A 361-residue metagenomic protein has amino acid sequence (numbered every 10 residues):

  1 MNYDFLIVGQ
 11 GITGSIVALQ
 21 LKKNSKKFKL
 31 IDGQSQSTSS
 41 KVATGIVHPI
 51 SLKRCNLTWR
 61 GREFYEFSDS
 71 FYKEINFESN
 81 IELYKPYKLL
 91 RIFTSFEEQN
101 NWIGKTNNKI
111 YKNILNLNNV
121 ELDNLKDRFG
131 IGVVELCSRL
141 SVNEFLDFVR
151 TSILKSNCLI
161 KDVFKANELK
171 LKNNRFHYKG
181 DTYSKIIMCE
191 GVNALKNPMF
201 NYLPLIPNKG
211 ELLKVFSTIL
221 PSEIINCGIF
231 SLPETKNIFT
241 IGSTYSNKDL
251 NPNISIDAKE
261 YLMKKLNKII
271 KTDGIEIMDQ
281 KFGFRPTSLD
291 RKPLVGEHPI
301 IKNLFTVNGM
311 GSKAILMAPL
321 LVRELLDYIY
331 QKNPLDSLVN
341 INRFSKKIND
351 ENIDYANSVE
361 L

Functional and structural regions predicted by a protein language model:
M1-T13: Beta1/beta-strand and adjacent pyrophosphate-binding region of the FAD-binding site in flavoprotein oxidoreductases
T13-N24, K41, I46, S51 (+2 more regions): Active-site substrate-recognition segment that forms the wall of the catalytic cavity or substrate channel
K27-D32: Short beta-strand "acidic-cap" motif of Rossmann-like dinucleotide-binding folds
G45-R128: Dinucleotide-binding Rossmann-like beta1-alpha1 core, especially the glycine-rich loop that anchors the ADP
C55-S68, G132-F148, N253-A258, L316: Short beta-strand to alpha-helix junction loop
V133-K185, C189, N193: Helical element adjacent to the flavin cofactor pocket in flavoenzyme catalytic cores
M278-L361: C-terminal catalytic lobe of FAD-dependent flavoproteins
